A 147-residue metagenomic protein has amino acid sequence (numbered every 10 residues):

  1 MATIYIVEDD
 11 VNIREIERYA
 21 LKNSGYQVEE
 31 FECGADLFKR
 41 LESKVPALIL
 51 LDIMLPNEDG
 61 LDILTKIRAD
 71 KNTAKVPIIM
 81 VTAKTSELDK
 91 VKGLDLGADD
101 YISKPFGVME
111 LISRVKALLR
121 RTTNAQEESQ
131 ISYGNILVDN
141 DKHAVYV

Functional and structural regions predicted by a protein language model:
A2-T3, A117-V147: Short, Lys/Arg-enriched segments at the junction into DNA-binding effector domains of transcriptional regulators
V7-E8, F31, I49, I102: Conserved sequence signature across two-component system core domains
D9, L51-D52, V81: Active-site T/S-Asp motif of two-component receiver
D10-E29, K39: Two-component/phosphorelay signaling modules centered on CheY-like receiver
E30-L48: Acidic, metal-coordinating helix/loop segments flanking the phosphotransfer/catalytic sites of two-component signaling
E32, L55-E58, I67, L88: Hydrophobic residue at a beta-alpha junction that N-caps the helix immediately following a catalytic beta-strand/loop
T65-D70, K75-S132: Basic, amphipathic DNA-recognition helix from helix-turn-helix-like DNA-binding domains
